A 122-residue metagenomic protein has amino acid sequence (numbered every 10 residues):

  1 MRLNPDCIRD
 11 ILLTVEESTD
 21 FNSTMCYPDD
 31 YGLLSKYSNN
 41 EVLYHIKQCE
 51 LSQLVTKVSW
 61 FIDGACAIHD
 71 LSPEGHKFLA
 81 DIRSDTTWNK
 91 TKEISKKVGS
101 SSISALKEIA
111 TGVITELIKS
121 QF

Functional and structural regions predicted by a protein language model:
R2-L34: Short amphipathic alpha-helical interface segments
V15-S18, C49, L79-I82: Generic structural signal for hydrophobic core residues of well-folded globular domains
Y37-S38: General marker for long, soluble alpha-helical cores
L43-K47: Short, hydrophobic-biased segments on the C-terminal half of alpha helices that form "recognition helices"
E50-F61: A short, conserved structural fragment
W60-I68: Short, Lys/Arg-rich nucleic-acid/phosphate-binding segment
A67-V98: Short, amphipathic alpha-helical interaction segments positioned at domain boundaries
W88-F122: Membrane-inserting effector segments that mediate pore formation, membrane fusion, or transient membrane insertion
